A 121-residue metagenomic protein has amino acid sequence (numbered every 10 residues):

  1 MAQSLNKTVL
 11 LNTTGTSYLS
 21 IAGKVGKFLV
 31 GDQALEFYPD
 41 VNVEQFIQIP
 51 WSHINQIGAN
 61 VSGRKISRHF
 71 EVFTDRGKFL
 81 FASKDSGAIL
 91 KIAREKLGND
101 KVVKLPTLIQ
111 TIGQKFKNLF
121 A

Functional and structural regions predicted by a protein language model:
M1-V30, I47, K104-A121: Anionic N-terminal interaction surfaces
G15-T16, F37, I89, A93: Generic hydrophobic, helix-prone segments enriched in Leu/Val/Ile
S17-E71, D75: Phosphoinositide-binding peripheral membrane targeting modules
V61-S62, L80, K115, L119: Alpha-helix boundary/capping detector
V72-E95: Canonical phosphoinositide-binding patch of PH/PH-like domains
A88-Q114: Pleckstrin homology
